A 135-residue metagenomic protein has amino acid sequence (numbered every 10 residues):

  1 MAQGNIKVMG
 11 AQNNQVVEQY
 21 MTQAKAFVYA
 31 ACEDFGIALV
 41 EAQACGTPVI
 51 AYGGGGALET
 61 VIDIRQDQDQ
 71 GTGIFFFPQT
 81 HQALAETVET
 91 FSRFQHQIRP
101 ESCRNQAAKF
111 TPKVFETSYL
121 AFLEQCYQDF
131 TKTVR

Functional and structural regions predicted by a protein language model:
M1-Q15: Nucleotide-activated donor-binding/catalytic signature segment of Leloir-type glycosyltransferases, i.e., the conserved
E18, V40-A44, L58-E59: Short alpha-helical segment that forms part of, or immediately flanks, the ligand-binding pocket in carbohydrate-active
Q19-A24, Y119: Short alpha-helical donor nucleotide-sugar binding micro-motif in glycosyltransferases
T22-D34, T47: Acidic donor-binding loop of glycosyltransferase active sites
D34-I37, Q43, G53: Short glycine/acidic-rich beta->alpha loop that forms part of the nucleotide-sugar donor binding site in diverse
P48-A51, L58-V61: Short hydrophobic beta-strand element within catalytic cores of glycosyltransferases and related nucleotide-activated
D63-H81, T90-H96: Conserved acidic donor-binding segment of nucleotide-sugar-dependent glycosyltransferases
Q79, H96-K132: A charged, aromatic-enriched C-terminal amphipathic alpha-helix characteristic of glycosyltransferases across folds
